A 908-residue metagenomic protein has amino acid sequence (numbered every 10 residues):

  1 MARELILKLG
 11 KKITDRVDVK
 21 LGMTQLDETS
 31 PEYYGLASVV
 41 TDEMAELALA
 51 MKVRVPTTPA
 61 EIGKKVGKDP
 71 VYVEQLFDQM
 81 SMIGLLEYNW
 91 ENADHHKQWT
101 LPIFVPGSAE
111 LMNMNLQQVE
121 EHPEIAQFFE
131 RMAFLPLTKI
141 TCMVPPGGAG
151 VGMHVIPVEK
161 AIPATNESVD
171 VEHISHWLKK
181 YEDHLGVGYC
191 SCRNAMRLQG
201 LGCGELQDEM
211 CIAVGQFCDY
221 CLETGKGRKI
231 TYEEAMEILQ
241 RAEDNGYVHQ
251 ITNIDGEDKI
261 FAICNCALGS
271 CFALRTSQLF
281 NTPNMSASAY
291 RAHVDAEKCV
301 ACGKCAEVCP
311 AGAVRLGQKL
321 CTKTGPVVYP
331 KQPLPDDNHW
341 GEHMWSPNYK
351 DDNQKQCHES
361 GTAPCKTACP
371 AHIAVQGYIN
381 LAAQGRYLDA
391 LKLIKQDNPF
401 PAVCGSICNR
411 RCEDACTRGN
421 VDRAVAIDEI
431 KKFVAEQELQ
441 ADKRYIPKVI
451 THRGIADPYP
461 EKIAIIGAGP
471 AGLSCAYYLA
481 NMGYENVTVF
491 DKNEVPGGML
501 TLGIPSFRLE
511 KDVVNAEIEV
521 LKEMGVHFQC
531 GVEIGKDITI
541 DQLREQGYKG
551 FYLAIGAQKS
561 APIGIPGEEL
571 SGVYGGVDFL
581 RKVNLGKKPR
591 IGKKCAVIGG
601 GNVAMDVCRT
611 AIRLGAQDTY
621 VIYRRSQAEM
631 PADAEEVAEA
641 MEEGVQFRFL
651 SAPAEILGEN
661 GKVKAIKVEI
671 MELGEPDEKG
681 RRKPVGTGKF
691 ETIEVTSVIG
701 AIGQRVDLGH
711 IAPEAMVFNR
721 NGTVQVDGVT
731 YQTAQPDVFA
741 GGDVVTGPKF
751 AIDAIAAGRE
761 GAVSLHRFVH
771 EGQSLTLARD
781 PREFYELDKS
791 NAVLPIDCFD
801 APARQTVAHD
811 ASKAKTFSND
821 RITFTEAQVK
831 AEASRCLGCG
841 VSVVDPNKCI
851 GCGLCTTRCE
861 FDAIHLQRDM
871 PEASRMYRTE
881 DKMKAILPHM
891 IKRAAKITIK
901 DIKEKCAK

Functional and structural regions predicted by a protein language model:
K68, W99, Q250-I263, L279-V308 (+13 more regions): Ferredoxin-like iron-sulfur electron-transfer modules
S81-N92, V314-R315, I864: A short, conserved structural fragment
H95-L135, I886: Short, amphipathic alpha-helical interaction segments positioned at domain boundaries
A311-P364, I379, V425-I427, K431-I463 (+11 more regions): Flanking helices and flexible, charged tails adjoining ferredoxin-like Fe-S electron-transfer domains in multi-subunit
I373-A383, A424-D428, E461, I465-I534 (+4 more regions): Beta1-alpha1 glycine-rich phosphate/pyrophosphate-binding loop at the start of Rossmann-like nucleotide-binding domains
V434-D457, A516-K536, S560-L614, N719-V729 (+1 more regions): Glycine-rich dinucleotide-binding loop and its adjacent helix/turn
E569-K593, P676-P748: FAD-site-proximal beta/loop scaffold in flavoenzymes
V607, V744-G772: A conserved FAD-binding loop/helix module that cradles the flavin
